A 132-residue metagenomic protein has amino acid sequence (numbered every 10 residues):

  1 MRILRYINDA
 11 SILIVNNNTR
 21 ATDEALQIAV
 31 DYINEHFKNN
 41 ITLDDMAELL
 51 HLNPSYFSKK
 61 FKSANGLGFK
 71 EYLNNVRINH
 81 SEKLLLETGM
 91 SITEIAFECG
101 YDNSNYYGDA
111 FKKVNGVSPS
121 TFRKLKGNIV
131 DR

Functional and structural regions predicted by a protein language model:
M1-N17, Y56: An amphipathic alpha-helical interaction segment
I7-S11, F61, L85: Hydrophobic recognition helices of helix-based DNA-binding modules
T22-A25: Flexible loop/N-cap segments at domain edges
I28-D31, E35, N40-D44, S63-N105 (+1 more regions): Terminal helix-turn-helix DNA-binding modules in bacterial transcription factors
L49, E98-C99, V114: Residues within the alpha-helical elements of helix-turn-helix
S55, S104-N105, S120: Key DNA-contact positions within bacterial/archaeal DNA-binding proteins
F57, F61, Y106-Y107, F111: Short hydrophobic/aromatic patch on the recognition helix
